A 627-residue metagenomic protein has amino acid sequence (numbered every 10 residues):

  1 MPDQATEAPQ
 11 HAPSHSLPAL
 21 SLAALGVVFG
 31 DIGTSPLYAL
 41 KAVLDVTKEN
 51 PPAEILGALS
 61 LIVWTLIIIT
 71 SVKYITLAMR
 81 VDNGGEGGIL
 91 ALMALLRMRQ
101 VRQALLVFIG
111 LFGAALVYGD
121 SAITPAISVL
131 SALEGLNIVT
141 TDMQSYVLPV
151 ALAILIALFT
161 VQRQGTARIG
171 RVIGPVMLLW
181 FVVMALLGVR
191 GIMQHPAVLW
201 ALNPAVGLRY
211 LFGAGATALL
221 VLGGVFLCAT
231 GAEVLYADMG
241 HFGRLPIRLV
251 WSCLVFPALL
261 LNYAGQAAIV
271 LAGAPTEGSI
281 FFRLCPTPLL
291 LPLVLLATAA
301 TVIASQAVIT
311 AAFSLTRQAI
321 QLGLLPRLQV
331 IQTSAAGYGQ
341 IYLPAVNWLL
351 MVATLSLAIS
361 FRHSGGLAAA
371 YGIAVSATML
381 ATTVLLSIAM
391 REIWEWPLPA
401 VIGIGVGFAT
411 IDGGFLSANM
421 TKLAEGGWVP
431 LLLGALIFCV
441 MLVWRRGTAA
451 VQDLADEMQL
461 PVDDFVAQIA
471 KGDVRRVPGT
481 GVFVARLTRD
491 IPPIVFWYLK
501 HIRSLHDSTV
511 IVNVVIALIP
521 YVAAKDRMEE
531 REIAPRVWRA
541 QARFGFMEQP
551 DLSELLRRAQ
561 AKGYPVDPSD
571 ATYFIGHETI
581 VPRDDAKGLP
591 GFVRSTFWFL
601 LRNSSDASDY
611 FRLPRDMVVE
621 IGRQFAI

Functional and structural regions predicted by a protein language model:
M1-I627: The structured alpha-helical core of multi-pass membrane proteins
